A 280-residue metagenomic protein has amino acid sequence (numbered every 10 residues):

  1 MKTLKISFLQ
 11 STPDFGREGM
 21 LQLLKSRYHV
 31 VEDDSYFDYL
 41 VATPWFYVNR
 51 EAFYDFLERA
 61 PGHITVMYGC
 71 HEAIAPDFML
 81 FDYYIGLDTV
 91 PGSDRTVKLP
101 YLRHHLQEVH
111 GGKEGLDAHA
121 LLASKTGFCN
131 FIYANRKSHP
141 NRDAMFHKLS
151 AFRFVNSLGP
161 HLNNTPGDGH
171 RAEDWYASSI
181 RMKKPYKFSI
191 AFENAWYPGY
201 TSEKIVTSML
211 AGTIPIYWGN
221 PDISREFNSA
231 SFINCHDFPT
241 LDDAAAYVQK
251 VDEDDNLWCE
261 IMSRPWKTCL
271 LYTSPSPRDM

Functional and structural regions predicted by a protein language model:
M1-N234, L241-D243, Y247-L270: Nucleotide-sugar donor-binding catalytic core of glycosyltransferases
Y272-M280: Single conserved hydrophobic/aromatic residue that forms the stacking wall/gate of nucleotide- or nucleobase-binding
